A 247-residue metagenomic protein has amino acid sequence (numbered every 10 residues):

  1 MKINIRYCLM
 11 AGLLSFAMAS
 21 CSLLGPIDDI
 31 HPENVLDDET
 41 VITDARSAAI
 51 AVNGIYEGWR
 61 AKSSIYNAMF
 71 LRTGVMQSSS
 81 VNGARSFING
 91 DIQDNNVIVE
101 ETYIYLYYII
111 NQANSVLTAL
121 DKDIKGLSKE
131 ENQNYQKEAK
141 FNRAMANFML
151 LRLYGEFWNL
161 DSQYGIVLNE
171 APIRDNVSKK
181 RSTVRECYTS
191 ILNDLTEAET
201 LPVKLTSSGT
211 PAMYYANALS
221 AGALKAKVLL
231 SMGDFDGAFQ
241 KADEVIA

Functional and structural regions predicted by a protein language model:
M1-C21: Sec-dependent bacterial lipoprotein signal peptides
I3, C21-N67: Membrane-proximal, proline-rich intrinsically disordered regions
A45, I50, S79-S80, G233-D234 (+1 more regions): Hydrophobic-face positions in mid-chain alpha helices that act as interaction patches
R85-Y154, S182, E199-K204: Conserved, well-structured interaction surfaces
I110-A113, Y188, L195, A242: Inward-facing hydrophobic residues that define packing positions of alpha-helical scaffold repeats
E130, L153-T189: Short coil/linker segments at helix-helix boundaries
L151-W158, T206, S231-G233: Short coil/turn linking the two alpha-helices of tandem helical-hairpin repeats
